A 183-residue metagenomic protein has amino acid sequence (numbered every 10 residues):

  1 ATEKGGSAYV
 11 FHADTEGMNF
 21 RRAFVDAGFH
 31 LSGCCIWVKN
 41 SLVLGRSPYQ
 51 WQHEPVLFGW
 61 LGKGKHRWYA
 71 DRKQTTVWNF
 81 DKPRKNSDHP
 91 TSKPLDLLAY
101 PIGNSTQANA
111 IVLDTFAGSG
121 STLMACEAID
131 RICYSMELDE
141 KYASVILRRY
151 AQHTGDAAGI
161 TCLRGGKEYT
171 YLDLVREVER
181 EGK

Functional and structural regions predicted by a protein language model:
A1-A143, K183: Core catalytic lobe of class I
L147-K183: S-adenosyl-L-methionine
